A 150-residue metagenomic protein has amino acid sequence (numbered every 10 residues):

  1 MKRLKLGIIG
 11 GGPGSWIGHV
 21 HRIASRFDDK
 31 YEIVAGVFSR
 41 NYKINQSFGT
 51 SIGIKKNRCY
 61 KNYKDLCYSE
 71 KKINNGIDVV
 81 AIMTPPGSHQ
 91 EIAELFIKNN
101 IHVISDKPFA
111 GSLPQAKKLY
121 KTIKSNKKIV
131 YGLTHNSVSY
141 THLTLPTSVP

Functional and structural regions predicted by a protein language model:
M1-I54: N-terminal Rossmann-like dinucleotide-binding module
Y60-I77: A structured beta-alpha segment of the ubiquitous adenosine-cofactor-binding alpha/beta core
V80-A81: N-terminal Rossmann-like NAD(P) cofactor-binding module of classical short-chain dehydrogenase/reductase
T84: Glycine-rich, N-terminal phosphate-binding loop of Rossmann-like dinucleotide-binding domains
S88-D106: Rossmann-fold NAD(P) dinucleotide-binding segment
A110-L143: A contiguous active-site-proximal alpha/beta segment in oxidoreductase catalytic domains
H142-P150: Single conserved hydrophobic/aromatic residue that forms the stacking wall/gate of nucleotide- or nucleobase-binding
